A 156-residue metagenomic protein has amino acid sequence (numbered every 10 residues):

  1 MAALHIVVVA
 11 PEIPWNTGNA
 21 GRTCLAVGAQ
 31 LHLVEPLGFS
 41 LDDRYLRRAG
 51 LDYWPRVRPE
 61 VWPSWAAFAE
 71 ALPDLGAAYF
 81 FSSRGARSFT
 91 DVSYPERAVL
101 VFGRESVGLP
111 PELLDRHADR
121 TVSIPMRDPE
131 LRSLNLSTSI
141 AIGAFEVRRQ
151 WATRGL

Functional and structural regions predicted by a protein language model:
M1-L156: Post-transcriptional modification and biogenesis factors for structured RNAs of the translation apparatus
